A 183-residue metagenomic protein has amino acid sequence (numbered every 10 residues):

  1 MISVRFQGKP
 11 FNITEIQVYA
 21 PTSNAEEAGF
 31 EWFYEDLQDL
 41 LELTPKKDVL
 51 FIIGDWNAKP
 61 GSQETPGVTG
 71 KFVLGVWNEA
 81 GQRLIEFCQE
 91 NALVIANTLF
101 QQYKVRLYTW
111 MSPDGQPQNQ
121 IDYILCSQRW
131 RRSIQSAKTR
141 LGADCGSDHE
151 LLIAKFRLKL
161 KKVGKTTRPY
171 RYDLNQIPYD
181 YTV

Functional and structural regions predicted by a protein language model:
M1-V183: A shared catalytic/ligand-binding motif for oxyanion handling
